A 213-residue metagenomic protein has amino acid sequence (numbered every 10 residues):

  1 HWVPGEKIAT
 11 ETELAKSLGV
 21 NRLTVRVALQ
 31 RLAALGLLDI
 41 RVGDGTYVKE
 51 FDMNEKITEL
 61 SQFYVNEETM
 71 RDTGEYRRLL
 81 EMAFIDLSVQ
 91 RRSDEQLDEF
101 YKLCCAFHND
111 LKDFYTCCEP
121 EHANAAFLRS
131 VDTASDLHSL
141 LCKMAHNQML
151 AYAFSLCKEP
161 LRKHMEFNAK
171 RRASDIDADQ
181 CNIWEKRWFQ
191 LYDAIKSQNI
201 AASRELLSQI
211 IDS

Functional and structural regions predicted by a protein language model:
H1, E11, L206, D212-S213: Extended alpha-helical regions
H1-D86, Q90: Short linear motifs at protein or domain termini
E13-A15, N21-R22, H122-N124, D175-D177: A short, structure-level motif marking secondary-structure boundaries and short turns
N66-E67, R172-S174: Short alpha-helical transmembrane interface motifs in multi-pass membrane proteins
Y76-N168, W184-L191, A202-D212: Conserved amphipathic alpha-helical segments that form helical-bundle/coiled-coil interaction surfaces
A178-I183: Terminal, low-complexity interaction segments
